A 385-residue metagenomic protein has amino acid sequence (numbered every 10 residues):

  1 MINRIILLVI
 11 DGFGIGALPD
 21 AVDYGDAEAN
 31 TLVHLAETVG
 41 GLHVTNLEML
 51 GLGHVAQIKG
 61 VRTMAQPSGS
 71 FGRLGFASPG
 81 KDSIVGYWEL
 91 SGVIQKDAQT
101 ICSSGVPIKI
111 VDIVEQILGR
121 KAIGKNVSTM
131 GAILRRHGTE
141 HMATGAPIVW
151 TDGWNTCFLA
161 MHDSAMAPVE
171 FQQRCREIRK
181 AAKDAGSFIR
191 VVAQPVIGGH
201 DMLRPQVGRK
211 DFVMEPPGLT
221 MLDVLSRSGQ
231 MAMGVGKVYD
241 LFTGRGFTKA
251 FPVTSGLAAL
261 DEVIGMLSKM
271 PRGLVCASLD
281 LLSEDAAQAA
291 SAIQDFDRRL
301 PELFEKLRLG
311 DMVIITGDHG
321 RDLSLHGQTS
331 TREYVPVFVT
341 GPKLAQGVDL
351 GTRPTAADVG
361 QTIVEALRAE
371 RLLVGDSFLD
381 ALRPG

Functional and structural regions predicted by a protein language model:
M1-G385: Feature captures the catalytic ectodomains and active-site-proximal regions of enzymes that hydrolyze or transfer
